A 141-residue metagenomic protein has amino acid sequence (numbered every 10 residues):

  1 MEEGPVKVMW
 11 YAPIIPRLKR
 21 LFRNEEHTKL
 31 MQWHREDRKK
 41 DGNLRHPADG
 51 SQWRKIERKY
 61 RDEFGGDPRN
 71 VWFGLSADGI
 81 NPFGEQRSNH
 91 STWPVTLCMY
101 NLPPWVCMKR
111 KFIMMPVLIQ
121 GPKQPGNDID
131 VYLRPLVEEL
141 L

Functional and structural regions predicted by a protein language model:
M1-L141: Long, charged/polar, flexible scaffold/linker tracts and peripheral helical/loop segments that provide non-catalytic
